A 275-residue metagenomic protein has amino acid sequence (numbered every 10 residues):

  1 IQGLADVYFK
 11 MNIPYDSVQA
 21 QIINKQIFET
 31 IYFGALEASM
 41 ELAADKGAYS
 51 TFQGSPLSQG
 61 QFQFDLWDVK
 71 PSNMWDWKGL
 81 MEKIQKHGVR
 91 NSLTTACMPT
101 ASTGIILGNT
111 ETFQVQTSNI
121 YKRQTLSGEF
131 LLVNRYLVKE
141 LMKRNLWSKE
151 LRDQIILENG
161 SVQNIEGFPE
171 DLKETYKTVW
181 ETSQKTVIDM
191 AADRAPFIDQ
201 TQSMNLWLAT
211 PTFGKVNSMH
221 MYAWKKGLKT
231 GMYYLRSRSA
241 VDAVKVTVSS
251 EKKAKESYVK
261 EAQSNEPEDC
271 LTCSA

Functional and structural regions predicted by a protein language model:
I1-G3, Y32-G34, F62-K70, G108 (+2 more regions): Short glycine/threonine-rich loop-to-helix capping motif typified by GTGT followed within a few residues by an Asp-Pro
I1-K10, K25-E29, G104-I105: Contiguous, well-ordered alpha-helical segments that form the cores/surfaces of helical PPI scaffolds
I1-N12, N164-G167, D189: Core structural elements
G3, V7, A35-S39, Q202 (+2 more regions): Extended, hydrophobic alpha-helical segments in both membrane/secreted and soluble proteins
D6, K10-P14, E41, D193-P196 (+1 more regions): Conserved helix-loop functional segments at active or binding sites
I13-T100, E170-K173, S203, M219: Internal maturation/activation junctions in enzymes
K83-R90, T95-K253: Catalytic alpha/beta core of large soluble enzyme barrels
V244-A275: Acidic, low-complexity intrinsically disordered tails
